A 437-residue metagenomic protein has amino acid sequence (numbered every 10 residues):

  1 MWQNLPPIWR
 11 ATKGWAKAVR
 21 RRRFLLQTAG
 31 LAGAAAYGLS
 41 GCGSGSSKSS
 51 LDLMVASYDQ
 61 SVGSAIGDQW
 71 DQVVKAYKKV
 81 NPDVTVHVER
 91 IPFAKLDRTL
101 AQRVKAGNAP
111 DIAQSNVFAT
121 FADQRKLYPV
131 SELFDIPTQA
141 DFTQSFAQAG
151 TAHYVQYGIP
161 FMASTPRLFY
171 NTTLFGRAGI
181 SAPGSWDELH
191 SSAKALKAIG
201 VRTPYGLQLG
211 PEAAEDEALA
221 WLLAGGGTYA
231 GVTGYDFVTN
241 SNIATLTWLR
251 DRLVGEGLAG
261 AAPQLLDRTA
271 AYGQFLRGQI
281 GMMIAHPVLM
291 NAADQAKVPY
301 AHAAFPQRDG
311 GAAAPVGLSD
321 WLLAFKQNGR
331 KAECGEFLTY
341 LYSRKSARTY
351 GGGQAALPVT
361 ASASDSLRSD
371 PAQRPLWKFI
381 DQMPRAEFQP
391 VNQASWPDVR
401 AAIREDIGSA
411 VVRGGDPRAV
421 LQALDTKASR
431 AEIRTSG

Functional and structural regions predicted by a protein language model:
W2-T120, D309, E333, A419 (+1 more regions): Conserved N-terminal structural module of periplasmic/extracytoplasmic solute-binding proteins
A56, K78, A119, T247-E333: Extracytoplasmic/periplasmic substrate-binding proteins
A76-F142, G176-G184, G273-Q274, G281-M282 (+2 more regions): Extracytoplasmic "Venus flytrap"/periplasmic binding protein-like
N116-P166, H190, E217-L219, A224 (+2 more regions): Hinge/lid segment of periplasmic solute-binding proteins
S131-F142, T203-E212, G226-T247, D294-Q295 (+2 more regions): Short, solvent-exposed loop/beta-turn-alpha elements that line the ligand-binding surface or hinge of extracytoplasmic
Y157-F161, P166, E188-V238, I280: Extracytoplasmic/periplasmic solute-binding protein
A193-A195, I199, G234-P263: Glycine-centered hinge/linker elements that transmit conformational signals in sensory and ligand-binding systems
G352-A402, I433-G437: Long, aromatic- and glycine/proline-rich binding clefts that accommodate carbohydrate-like moieties
